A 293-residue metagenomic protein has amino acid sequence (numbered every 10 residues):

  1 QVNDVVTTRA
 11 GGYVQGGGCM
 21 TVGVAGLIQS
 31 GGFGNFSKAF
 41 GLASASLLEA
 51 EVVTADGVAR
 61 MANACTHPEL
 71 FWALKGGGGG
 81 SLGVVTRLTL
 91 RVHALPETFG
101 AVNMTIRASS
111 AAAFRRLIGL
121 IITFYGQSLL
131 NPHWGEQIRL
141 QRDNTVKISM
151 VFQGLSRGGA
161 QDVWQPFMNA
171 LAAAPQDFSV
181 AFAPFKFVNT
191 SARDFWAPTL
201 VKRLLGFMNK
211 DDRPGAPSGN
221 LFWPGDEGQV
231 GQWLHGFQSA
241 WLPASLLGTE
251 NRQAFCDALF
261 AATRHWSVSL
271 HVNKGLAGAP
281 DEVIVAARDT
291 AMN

Functional and structural regions predicted by a protein language model:
Q1-N293: Soluble FAD-dependent oxygen oxidases
